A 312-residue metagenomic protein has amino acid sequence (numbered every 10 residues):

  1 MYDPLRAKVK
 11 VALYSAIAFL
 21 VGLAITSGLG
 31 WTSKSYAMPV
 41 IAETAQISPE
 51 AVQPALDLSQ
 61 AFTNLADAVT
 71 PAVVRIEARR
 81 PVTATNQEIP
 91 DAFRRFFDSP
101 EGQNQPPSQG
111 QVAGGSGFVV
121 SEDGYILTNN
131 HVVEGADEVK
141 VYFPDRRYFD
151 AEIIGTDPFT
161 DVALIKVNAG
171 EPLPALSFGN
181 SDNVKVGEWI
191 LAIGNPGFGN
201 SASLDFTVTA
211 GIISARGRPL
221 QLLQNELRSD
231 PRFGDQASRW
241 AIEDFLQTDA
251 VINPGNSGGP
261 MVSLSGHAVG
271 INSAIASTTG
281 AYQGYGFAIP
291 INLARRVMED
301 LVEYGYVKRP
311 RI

Functional and structural regions predicted by a protein language model:
Y2, K10, T26-I312: Serine-dependent protease modules
P4-A16: N-terminal Sec-pathway targeting helices
L13-S27: Hydrophobic membrane-insertion alpha-helices, especially the h-region of bacterial N-terminal signal peptides
